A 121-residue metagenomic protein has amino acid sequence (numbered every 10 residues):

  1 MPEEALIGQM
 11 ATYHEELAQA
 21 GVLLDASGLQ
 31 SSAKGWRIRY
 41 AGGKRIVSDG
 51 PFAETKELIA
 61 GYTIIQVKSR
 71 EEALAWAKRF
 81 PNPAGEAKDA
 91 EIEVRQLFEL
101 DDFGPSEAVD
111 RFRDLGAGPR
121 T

Functional and structural regions predicted by a protein language model:
M1-T121: Conserved, structured core segments of small domains
